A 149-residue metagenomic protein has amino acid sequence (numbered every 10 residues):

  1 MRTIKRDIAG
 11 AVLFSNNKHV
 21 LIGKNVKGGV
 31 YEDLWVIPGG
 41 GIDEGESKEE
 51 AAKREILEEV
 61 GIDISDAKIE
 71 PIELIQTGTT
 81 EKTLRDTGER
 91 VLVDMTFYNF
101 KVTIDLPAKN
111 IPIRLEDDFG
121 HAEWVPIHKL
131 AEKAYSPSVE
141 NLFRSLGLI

Functional and structural regions predicted by a protein language model:
M1-V20, P38, Y98-K101: Conserved N-terminal beta-strand and adjoining loop/helix that marks the start of the Nudix/MutT-like hydrolase domain
G29-D33: A conserved beta-turn-beta hairpin within the catalytic core of GNAT-like acetyltransferases that forms part
I42-S138: Unchanged
L146-G147: Short glycine-centered helix-capping/turn motifs at secondary-structure transition points
